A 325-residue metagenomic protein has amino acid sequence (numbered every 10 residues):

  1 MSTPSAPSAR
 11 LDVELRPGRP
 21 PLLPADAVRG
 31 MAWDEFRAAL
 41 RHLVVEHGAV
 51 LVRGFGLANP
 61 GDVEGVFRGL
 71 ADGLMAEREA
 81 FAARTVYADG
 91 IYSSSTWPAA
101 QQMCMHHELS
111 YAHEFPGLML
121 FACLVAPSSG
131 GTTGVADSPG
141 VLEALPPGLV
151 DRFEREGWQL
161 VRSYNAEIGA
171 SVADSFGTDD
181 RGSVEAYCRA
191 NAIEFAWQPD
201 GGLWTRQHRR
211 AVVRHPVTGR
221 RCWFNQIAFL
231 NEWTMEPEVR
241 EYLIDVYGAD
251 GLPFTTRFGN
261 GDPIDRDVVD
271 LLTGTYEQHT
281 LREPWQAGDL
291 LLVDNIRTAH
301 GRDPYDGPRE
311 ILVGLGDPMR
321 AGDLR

Functional and structural regions predicted by a protein language model:
M1-A32, A99-M105, E114-R325: Active-site environment of non-heme Fe oxygenases that use a 2-His-1-carboxylate facial triad
P21-H47, A58: An N-terminal domain-cap segment
H42-L43, R68, S94-W97, Q101-C104 (+1 more regions): Short, charge-rich binding segments
A49-L51, L290: Residue-level preference for the first positions of well-ordered beta-strands
L57-D72: Glycine-rich loop at the start of a catalytic domain that most often binds anionic cofactors/ligands
M75-H107: A gly/proline- and charged-residue-enriched helix-loop-helix capping module
